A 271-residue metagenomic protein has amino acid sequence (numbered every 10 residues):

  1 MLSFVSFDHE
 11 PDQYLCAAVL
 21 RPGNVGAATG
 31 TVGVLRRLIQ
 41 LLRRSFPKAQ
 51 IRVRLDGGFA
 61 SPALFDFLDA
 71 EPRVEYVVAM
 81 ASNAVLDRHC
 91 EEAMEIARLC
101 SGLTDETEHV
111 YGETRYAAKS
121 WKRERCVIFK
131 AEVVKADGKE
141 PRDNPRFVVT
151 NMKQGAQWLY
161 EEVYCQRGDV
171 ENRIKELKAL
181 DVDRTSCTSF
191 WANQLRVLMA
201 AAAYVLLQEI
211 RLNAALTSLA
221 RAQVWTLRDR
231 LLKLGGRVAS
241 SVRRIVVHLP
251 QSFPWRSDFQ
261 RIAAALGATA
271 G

Functional and structural regions predicted by a protein language model:
M1-F46: Electropositive, glycine- and tryptophan-enriched low-complexity nucleic-acid-binding patches
Q13, R52-A60, Y76, V148 (+3 more regions): Short, conserved catalytic/metal-binding motifs centered on acidic residues
N24-V25, F59-A63, A84-R88, K135 (+4 more regions): Flexible loop/turn segments at secondary-structure boundaries
A49: Short coil/turn segments at beta-strand junctions that form active-site/ligand-binding loops
F65-V74: Short, surface-exposed basic-aromatic patches at helix termini and helix-loop junctions that form
E75-A179, A264-G271: An anionic, glycine-rich sequence signature occurring as long contiguous blocks
A156-L195, M199-Q208: Short amphipathic alpha-helical "interface-anchor" segments enriched in bulky aromatics
A203-G271: A short, flexible helix-boundary coil/loop motif
